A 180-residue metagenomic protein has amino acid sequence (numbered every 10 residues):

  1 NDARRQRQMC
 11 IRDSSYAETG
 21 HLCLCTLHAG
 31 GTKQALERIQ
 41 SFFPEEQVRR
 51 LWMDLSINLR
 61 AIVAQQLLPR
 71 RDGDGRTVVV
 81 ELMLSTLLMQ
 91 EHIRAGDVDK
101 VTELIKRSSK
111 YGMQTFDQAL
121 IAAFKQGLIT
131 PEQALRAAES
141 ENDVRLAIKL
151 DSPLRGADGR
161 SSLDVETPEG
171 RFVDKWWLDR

Functional and structural regions predicted by a protein language model:
N1-I11: Single conserved hydrophobic/aromatic residue that forms the stacking wall/gate of nucleotide- or nucleobase-binding
R7, Y16-A17, A35, A134: Small-residue (primarily alanine) positions within well-ordered alpha-helices, especially packing/interaction faces
R12-S15, A35-I39, A119: Alpha-helical scaffold elements adjacent to nucleotide-binding pockets in ATP/GTP-utilizing enzyme cores
A17-E18, F124: Conserved ATPase "switch" residues in P-loop NTPase domains
T19-L24: Loop/turn-to-beta-strand initiation segments
L27-H28: Short beta->alpha connector loops at strand-helix junctions that form conserved, small/polar/Pro-enriched
G31-N58, I62, Q66: Replace "adjacent to P-loop NTPase cores in ATP/GTP-dependent enzymes" with "adjacent to NTP-binding cores
I57-R180: Conserved P-loop NTPase
